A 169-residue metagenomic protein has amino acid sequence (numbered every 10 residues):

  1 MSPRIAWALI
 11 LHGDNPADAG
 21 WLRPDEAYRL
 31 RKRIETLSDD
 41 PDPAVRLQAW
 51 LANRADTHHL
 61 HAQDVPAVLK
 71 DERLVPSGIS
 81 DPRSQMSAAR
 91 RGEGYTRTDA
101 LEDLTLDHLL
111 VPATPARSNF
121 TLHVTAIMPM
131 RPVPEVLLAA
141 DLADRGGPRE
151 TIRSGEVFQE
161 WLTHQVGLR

Functional and structural regions predicted by a protein language model:
M1: Basic, Lys/Arg-rich alpha-helical nucleic-acid-recognition elements, primarily the DNA-binding modules of transcription
R4-W7, L11-R169: Phosphate-handling catalytic interfaces
